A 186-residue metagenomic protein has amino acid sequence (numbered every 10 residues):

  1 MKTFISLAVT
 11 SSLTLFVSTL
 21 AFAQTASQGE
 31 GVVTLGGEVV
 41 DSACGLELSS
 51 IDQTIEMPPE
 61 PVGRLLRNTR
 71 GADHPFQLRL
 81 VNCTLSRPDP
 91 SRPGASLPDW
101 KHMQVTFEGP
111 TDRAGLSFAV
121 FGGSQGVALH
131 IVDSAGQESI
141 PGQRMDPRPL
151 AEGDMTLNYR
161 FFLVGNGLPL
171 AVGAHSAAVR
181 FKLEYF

Functional and structural regions predicted by a protein language model:
K2-L7, L20-F186: Mature extracellular/passenger domains of Gram-negative fimbrial/pilin and adhesin proteins
A8-S18: Bacterial N-terminal signal peptides
